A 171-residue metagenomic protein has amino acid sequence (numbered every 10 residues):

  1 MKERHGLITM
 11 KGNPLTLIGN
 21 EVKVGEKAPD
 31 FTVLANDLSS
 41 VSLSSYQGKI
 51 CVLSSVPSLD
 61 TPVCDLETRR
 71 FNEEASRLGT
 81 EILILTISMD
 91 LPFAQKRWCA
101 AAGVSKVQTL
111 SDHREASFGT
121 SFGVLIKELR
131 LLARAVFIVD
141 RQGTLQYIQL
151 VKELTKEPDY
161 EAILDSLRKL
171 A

Functional and structural regions predicted by a protein language model:
M1-A171: Chalcogenol-based redox active-site neighborhoods
